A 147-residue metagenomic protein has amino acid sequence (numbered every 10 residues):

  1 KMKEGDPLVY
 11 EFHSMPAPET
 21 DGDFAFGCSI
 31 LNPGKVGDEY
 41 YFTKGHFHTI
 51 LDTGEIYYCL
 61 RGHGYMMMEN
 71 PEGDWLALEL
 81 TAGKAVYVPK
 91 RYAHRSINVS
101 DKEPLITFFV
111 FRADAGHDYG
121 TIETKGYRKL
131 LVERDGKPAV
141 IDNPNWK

Functional and structural regions predicted by a protein language model:
K1-L78, N98-K147: Active-site region of the double-stranded beta-helix
H63, Y92-A93: A generic "binding-loop/recognition-motif" signal
P71, R91-Y92: Short beta->alpha connector loops
Y87, A93-R95: Hydrophobic beta-strand signal
